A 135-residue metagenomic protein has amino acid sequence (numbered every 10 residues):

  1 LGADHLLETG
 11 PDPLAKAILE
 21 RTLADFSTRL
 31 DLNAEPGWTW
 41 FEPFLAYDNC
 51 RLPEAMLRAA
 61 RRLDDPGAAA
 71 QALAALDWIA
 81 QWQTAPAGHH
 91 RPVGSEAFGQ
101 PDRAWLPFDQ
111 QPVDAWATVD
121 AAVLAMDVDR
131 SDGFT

Functional and structural regions predicted by a protein language model:
L1-T135: Glycan-recognition and catalytic cores of secretory/periplasmic carbohydrate-active enzymes
